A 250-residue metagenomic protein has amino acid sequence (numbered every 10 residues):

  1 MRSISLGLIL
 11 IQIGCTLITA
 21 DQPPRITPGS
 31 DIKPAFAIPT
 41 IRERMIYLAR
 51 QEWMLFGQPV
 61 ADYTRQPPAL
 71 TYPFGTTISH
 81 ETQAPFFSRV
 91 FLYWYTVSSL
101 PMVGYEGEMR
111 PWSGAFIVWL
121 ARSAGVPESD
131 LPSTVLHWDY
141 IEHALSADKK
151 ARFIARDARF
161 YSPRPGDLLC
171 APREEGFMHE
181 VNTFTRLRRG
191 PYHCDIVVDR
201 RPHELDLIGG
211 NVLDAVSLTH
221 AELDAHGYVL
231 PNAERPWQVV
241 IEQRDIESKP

Functional and structural regions predicted by a protein language model:
M1-Q12: Sec-dependent bacterial lipoprotein signal peptides
I4, I38, E106, F184-R186 (+1 more regions): Residues embedded in well-ordered secondary-structure elements
I18-V126: N-terminal capping segments
V60-T64, D130-S133, V181-N182, L218-T219: Short, solvent-exposed loop/turn and secondary-structure capping segments
S129-L213: ...with weaker cross-activation on analogous glycine-rich loops/strands in unrelated enzymes
D206, D214-P250: Low-complexity, Gly/Ser/Thr/Pro-rich intrinsically disordered linker/tail segments
